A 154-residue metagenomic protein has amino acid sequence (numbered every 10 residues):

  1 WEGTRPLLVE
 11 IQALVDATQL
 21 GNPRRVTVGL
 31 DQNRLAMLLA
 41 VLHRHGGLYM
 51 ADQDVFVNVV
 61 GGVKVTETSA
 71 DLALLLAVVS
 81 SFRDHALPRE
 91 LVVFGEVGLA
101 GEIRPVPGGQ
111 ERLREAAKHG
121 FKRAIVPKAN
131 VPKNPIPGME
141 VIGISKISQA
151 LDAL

Functional and structural regions predicted by a protein language model:
R5-L154: Peripheral, non-AAA+ core regions of ATP-driven protein-machinery
